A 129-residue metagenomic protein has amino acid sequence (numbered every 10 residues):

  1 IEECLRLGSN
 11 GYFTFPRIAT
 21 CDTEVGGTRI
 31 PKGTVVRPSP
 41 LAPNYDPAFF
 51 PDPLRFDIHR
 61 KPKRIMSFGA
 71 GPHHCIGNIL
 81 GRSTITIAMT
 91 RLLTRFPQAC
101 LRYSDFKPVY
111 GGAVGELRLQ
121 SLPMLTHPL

Functional and structural regions predicted by a protein language model:
I1-T28: Conserved cytochrome P450 K-helix E-x-x-R motif and the immediately C-terminal K′/meander segment
C4, F56, M124: A residue-level signal for conserved active-site and pocket-lining positions in enzyme catalytic cores
D22, S39-K63: Conserved cytochrome P450 K-helix/beta-meander segment immediately N-terminal to the heme-binding cysteine loop
L80-G112: Cytochrome P450 heme-binding "Cys pocket" and the immediately downstream C-terminal segment
E116-L129: Short, basic/aromatic-enriched C-terminal tail that caps enzymatic domains
